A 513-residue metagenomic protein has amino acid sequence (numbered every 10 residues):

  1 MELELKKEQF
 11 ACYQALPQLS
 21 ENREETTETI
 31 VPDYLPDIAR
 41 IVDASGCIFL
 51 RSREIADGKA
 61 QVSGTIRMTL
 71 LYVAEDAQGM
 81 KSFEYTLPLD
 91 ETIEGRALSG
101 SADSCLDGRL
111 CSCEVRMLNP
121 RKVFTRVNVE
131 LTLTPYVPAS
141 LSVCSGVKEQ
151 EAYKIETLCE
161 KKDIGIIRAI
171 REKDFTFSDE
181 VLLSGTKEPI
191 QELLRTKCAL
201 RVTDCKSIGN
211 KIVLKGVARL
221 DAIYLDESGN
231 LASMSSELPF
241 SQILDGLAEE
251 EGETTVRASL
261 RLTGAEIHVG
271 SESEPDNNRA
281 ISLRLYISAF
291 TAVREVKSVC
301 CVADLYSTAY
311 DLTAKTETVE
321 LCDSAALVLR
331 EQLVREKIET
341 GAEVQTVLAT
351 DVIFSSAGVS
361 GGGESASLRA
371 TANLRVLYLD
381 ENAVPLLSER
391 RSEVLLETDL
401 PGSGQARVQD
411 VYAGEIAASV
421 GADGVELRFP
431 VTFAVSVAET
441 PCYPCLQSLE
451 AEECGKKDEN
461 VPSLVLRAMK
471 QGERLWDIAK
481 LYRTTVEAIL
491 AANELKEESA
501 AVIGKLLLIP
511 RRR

Functional and structural regions predicted by a protein language model:
E2-V461: Membrane-lipid interaction segments
E453-A491, K496-R513: Primarily a LysM-type cell-wall glycan-binding module
